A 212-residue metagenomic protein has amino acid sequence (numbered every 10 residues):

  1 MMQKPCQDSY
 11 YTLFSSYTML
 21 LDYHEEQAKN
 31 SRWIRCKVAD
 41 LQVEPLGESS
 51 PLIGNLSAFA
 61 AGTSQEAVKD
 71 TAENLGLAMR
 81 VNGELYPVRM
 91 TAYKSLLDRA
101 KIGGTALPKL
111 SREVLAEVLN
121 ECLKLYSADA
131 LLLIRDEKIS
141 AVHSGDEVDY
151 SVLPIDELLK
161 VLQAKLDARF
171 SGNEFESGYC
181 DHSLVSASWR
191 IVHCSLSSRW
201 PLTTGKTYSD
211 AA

Functional and structural regions predicted by a protein language model:
M1-L153: Intrinsically disordered, low-complexity regulatory segments
V152-A212: Intrinsic disorder/low-complexity polar-acidic segments
